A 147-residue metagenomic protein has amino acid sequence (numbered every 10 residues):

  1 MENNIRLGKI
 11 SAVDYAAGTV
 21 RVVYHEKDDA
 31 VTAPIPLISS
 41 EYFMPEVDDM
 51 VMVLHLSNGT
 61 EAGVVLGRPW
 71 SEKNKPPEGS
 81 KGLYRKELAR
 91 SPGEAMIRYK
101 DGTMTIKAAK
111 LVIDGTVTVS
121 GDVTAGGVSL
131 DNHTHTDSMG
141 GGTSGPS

Functional and structural regions predicted by a protein language model:
M1-E94, R98-Y99, T143-S147: Exposed beta-strand/loop interface patches that mediate assembly or binding
N3, F43, N58, K110 (+2 more regions): Short, flexible coil/turn micro-motifs enriched in small/turn-prone residues
I97-R98, T103-S129, H133-H135: Low-complexity, small-hydrophobic/phenylalanine-enriched stretches that adopt extended beta/coil conformations used
D131-S147: Protruding loop/beta-arch "assembly-hinge" segments enriched in small, turn-prone residues
